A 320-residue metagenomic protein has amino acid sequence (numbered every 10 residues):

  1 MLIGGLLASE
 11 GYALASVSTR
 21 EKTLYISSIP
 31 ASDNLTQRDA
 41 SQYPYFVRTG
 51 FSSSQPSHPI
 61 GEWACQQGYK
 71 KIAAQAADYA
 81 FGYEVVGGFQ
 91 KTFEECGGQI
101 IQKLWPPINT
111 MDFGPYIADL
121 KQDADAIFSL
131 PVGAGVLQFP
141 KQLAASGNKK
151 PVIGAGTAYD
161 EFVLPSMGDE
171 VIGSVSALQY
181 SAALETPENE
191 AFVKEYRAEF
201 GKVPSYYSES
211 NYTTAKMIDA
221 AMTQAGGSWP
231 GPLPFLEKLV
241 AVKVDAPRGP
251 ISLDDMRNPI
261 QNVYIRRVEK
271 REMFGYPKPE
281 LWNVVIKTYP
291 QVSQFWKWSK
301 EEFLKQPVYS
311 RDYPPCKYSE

Functional and structural regions predicted by a protein language model:
M1, Q122-I127: Short acidic/histidine-rich motifs immediately flanking catalytic phosphotransfer sites in two-component signaling
M1-L104, P151-V175: Extracytoplasmic ligand/sensor domains, especially the bilobed periplasmic-binding protein
G4, A74-A77, V203-E209, W229-P232 (+1 more regions): Surface-exposed patches in mature extracellular/periplasmic domains of secreted proteins
A8-T19, D125-S146, T214-A215: Hydrophobic alpha-helical
A15-T23, C65-K70, Q90-G98, Q122 (+4 more regions): Sec-exported extracytoplasmic/periplasmic mature domains
P56-P59, P106-L120, P187-E190: Structural motif
C65, Q138, L184-A241: Extracellular/periplasmic ligand-binding modules, especially the Venus flytrap/periplasmic-binding
V240-E320: Solvent-exposed, acidic/polar segments of extracytosolic/periplasmic ligand-binding ectodomains
